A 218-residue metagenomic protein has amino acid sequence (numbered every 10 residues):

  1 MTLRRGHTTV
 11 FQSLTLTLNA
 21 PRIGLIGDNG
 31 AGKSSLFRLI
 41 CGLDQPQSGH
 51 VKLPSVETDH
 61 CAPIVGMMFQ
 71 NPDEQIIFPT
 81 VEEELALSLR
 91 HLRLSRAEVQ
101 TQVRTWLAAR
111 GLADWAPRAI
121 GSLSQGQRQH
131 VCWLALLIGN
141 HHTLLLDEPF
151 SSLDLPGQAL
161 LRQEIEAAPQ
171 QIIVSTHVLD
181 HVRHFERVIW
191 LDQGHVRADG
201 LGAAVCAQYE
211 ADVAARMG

Functional and structural regions predicted by a protein language model:
T9-S13: Conserved structural motif at the start of ABC-family nucleotide-binding domains
C41: Helix-to-loop junction immediately C-terminal to a conserved catalytic motif
A97-W115: Conserved ABC ATPase "signature" region
A119-L123: Conserved ABC ATPase signature
W133: Hydrophobic anchor residue at the start of the ABC signature
L144-E148, L153: Catalytic Walker B motif of ABC-type/P-loop ATPase nucleotide-binding domains
H195-G218: Conserved beta-strand-loop-alpha-helix hinge in the C-terminal portion of ABC ATPase nucleotide-binding domains
